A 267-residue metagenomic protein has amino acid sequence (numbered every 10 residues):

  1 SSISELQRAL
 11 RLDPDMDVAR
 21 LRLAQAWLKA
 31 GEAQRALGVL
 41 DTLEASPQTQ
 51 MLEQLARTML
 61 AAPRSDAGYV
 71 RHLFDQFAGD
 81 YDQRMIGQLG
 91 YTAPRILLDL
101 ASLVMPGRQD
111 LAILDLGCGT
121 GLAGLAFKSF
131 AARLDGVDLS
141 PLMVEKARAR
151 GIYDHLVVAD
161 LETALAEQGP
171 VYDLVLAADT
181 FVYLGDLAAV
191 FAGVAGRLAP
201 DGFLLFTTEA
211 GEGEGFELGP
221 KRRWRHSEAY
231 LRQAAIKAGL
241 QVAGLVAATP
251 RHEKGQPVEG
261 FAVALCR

Functional and structural regions predicted by a protein language model:
P14, E44-P47: Short coil turns that delineate tetratricopeptide repeat
L114, C118-A164: Class I SAM-dependent methyltransferase SAM/SAH-binding core
A166-V175: A short acidic, Gly/Pro-enriched loop at the edge of an enzyme's catalytic core that lines a small-molecule cofactor
A188-F203: A short glycine-rich, Lys/Arg-flanked "PGG" loop and its adjoining helix->strand segment in the class I
F206-W224: Short, glycine-/aromatic-enriched active-site segment of Class I SAM-dependent methyltransferases
R223-G239, L245: Short alpha-helix
